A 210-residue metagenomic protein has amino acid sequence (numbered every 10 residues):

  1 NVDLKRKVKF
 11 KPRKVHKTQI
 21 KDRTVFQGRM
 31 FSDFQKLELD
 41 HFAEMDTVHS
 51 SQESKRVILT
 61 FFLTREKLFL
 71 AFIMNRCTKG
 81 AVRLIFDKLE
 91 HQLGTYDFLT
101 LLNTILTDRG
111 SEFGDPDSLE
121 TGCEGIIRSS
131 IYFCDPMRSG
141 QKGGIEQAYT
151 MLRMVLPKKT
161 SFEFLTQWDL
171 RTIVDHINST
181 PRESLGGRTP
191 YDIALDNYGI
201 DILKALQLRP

Functional and structural regions predicted by a protein language model:
N1-Q35: Basic, flexible linker segments flanking DNA-binding modules in nucleic acid-interacting mobile-element proteins
R29-L70: An active-site-proximal beta-strand-loop segment
M45-D46, K67, I105-D108, K142 (+1 more regions): Short, conserved catalytic/metal-binding motifs centered on acidic residues
S50-S54, A71-Y96: Active-site beta-loop-alpha junctions of metal-dependent nucleic acid enzymes, especially the RNase H-like/DDE
K67-F72, F133, K158: Short small-residue beta-strand/loop micro-motif enriched in glycine and branched aliphatics
T107-R109, P116-D117, I131-M154, E163-D175: RNase H-like two-metal-ion nuclease catalytic core shared by retroviral integrases and related mobile-element nucleases
S118-S129: Short, surface-exposed basic-aromatic patches at helix termini and helix-loop junctions that form
K158-P210: C-terminal domain-tail junction helix/linker
